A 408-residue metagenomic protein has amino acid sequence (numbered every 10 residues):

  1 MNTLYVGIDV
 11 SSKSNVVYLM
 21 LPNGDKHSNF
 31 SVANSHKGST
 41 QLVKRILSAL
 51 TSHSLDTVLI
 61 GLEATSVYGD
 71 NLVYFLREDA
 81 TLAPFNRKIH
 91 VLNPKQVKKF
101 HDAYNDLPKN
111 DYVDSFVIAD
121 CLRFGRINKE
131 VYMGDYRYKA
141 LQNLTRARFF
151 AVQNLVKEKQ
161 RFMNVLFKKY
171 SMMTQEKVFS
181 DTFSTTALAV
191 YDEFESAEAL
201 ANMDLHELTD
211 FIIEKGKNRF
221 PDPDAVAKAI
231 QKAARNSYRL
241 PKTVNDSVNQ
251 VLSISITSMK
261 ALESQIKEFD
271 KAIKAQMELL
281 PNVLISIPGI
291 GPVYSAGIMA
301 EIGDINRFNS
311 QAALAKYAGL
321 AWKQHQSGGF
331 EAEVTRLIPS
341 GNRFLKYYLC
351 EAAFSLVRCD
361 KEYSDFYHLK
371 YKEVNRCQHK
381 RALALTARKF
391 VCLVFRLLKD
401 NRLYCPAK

Functional and structural regions predicted by a protein language model:
M1-K408: A detector of single, family-specific signature residues that are central to catalytic or substrate-handling motifs
